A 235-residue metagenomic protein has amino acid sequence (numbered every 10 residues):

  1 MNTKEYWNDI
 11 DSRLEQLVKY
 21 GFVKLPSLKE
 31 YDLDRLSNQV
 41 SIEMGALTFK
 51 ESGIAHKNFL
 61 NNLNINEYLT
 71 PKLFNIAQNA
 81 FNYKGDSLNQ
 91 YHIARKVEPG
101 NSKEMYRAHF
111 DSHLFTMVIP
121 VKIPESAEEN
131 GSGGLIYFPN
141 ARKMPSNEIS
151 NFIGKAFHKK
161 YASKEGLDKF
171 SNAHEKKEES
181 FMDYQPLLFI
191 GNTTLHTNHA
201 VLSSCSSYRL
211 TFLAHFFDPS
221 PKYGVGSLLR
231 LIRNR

Functional and structural regions predicted by a protein language model:
M1-L73, A80, Q185, K222-R235: N-terminal auxiliary "cap/dimerization" subdomain that precedes the catalytic jelly-roll/cupin core of mononuclear
F22, L114, R209-L213: Short hydrophobic/aromatic beta-strand or adjacent loop that forms the aromatic wall/cage of a ligand/substrate-binding
K29-D32, K122-P124, R142-K143, N192-H196 (+1 more regions): Short, solvent-exposed loop/turn segments at secondary-structure junctions
A55-N62, N89-E98: Short, glycine/charge-rich beta-strand/loop segments that flank catalytic centers and engage negatively charged groups
F81-I93, G131: A short coil-to-beta-strand element that immediately follows conserved catalytic motifs
H92-I93, M117-I119, F212-F216: A structural signal for short, well-ordered beta-strand segments
E98-P186: Catalytic core of non-heme Fe(II) oxygenases with the double-stranded beta-helix
S150, A156-R235: Catalytic core of Fe(II)/2-oxoglutarate
